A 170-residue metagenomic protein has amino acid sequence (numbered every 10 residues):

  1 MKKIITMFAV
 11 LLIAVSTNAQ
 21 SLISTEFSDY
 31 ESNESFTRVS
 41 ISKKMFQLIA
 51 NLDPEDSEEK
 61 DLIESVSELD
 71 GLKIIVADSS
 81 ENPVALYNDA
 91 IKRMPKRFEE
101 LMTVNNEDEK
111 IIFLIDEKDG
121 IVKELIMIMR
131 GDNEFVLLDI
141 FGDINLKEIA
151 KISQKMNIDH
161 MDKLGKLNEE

Functional and structural regions predicted by a protein language model:
M1-E26: Bacterial Sec-dependent N-terminal signal peptides
I23-A90: Early exported N-terminus immediately downstream of N-terminal targeting peptides
Y30, S65-L69, R93, R97 (+2 more regions): Structured segments of extracytoplasmic/periplasmic soluble domains in secreted or envelope-associated proteins
N33-F36, S67-G71, K96, N106-D108 (+2 more regions): Extracytoplasmic
N82-R97, L138-F141: Surface-exposed flexible segments
M94-E117, K163-E169: Short Gly/Thr-rich strand-loop-strand
L114-I149: A short, solvent-exposed beta-edge/loop patch
D143-E170: C-terminal partner/receptor-binding element of secreted or periplasmic proteins
